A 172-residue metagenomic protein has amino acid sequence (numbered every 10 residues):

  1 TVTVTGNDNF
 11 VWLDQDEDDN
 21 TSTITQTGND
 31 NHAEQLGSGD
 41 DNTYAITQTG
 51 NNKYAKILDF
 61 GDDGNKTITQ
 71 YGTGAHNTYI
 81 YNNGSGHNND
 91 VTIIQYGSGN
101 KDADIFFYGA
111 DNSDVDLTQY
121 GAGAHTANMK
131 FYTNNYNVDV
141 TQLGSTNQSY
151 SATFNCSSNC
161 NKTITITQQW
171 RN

Functional and structural regions predicted by a protein language model:
T1-N172: Low-complexity repeat regions of mature extracellularly deployed or surface/particle-associated proteins
